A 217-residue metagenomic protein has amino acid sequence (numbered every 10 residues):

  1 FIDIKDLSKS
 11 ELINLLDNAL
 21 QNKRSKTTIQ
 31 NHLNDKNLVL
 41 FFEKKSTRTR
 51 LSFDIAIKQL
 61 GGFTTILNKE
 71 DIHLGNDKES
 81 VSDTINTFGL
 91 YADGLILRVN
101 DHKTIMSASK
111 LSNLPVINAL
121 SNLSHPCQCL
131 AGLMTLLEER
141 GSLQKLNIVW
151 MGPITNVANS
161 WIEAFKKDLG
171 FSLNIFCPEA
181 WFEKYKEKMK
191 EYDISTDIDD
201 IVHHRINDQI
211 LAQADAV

Functional and structural regions predicted by a protein language model:
F1, T64-I66, V116, I194 (+1 more regions): Conserved beta-strand scaffold positions in the cores of enzyme catalytic domains, especially in NTP/NDP-utilizing
F1-K23, G75, Y91, H102 (+4 more regions): An N-terminal assembly and electron-transfer interface module characteristic of large anaerobic redox and radical
F1-L51, I55: Positively charged, low-complexity intrinsically disordered leader regions
K5, N68, L120, C177 (+1 more regions): Residues at the C-termini of beta-strands that transition into short coil/loop
N18-A19, K44, V99-N100, A119-S121 (+2 more regions): Fold-independent oxyanion-binding glycine-rich loops and adjacent beta-strand/coil segments at enzyme active sites
N18-S25, L60, Y91, L136-S142 (+2 more regions): Change "in soluble alpha/beta enzymes" to "in soluble alpha/beta proteins
N31-L137: Phosphate/diphosphate ligand-binding glycine-rich loop within oxidoreductases
E43-A56, E138-A216: Glycine-rich phosphate/diphosphate-binding loop of Rossmann-like nucleotide-binding domains
